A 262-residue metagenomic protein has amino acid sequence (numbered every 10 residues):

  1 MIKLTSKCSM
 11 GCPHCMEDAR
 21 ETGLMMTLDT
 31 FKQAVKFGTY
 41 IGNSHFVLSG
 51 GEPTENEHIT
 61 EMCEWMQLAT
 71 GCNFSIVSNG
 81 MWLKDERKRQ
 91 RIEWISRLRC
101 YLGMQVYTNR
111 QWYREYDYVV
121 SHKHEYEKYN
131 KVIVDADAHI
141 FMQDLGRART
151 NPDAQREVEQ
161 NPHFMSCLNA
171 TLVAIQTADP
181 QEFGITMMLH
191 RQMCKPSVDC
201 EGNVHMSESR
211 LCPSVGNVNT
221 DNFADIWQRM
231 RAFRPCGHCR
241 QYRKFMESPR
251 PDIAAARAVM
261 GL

Functional and structural regions predicted by a protein language model:
M1-S78, L83-R87: Conserved alpha-helical substructure of the radical SAM core
L4, C8-G11, H163, A232-P235: Secretory pathway export signals and precursors
C8, C12-C15, L189, G202 (+2 more regions): Short cysteine clusters
H14, D18-E21, M188, Y242-F245: Secreted/processed peptides and extracellular or luminal domains of membrane proteins
I92-D221, D225: Radical SAM enzyme [4Fe-4S]-AdoMet core and its adjacent flexible, acidic and glycine-rich loops/tails across
N203-L262: Flexible mid-to-C-terminal extensions adjoining Fe-S/redox cofactors in radical SAM and related proteins
